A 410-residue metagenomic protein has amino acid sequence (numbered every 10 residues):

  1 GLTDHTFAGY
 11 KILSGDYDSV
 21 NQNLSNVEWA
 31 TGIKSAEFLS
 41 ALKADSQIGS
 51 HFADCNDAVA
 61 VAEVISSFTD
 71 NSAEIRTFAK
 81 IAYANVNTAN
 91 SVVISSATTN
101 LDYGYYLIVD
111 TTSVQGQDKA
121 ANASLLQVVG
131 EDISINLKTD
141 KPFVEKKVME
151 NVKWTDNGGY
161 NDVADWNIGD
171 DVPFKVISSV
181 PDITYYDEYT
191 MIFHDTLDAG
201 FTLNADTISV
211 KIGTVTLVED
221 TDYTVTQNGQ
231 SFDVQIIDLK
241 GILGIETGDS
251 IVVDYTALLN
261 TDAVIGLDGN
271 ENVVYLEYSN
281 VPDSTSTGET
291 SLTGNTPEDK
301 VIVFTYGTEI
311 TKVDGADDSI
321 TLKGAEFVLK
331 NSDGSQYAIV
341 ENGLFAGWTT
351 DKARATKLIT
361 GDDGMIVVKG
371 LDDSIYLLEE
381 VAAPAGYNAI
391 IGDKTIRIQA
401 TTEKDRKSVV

Functional and structural regions predicted by a protein language model:
G1-V410: Solvent-exposed loop/turn and edge beta-strand elements of beta-rich ligand-binding domains
